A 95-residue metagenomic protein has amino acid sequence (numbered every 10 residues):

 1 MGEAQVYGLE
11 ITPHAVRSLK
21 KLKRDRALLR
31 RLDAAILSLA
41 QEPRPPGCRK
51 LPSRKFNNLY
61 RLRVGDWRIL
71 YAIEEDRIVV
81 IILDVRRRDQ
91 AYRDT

Functional and structural regions predicted by a protein language model:
M1-G8, K20-K21, A27-R30, V64-W67 (+1 more regions): Enriched for short, Lys/Arg-rich terminal
I11-A15: Basic, amphipathic "hinge/linker" alpha-helix immediately C-terminal to the N-terminal HTH DNA-binding motif
K23, A27, A40-P43, K55 (+1 more regions): Short coil/turn residues that cap or connect secondary-structure elements
A35-S38, R88: Conserved short hydrophobic interaction patches
L37-L62: A short, surface-exposed loop/turn module that caps and links secondary-structure elements
